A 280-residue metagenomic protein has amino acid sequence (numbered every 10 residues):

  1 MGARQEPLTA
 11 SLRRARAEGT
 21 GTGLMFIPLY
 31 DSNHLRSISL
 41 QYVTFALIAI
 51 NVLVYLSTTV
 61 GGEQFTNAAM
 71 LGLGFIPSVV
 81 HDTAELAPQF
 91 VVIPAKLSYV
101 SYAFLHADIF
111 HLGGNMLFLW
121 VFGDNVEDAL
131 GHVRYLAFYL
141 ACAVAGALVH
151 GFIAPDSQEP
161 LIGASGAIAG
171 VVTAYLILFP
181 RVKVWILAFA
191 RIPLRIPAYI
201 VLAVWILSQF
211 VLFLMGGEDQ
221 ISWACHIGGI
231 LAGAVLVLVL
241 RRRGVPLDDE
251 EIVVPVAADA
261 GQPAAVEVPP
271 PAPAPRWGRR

Functional and structural regions predicted by a protein language model:
G2-R280: A detector for small-residue-rich transmembrane helices and their helix-helix packing motifs
